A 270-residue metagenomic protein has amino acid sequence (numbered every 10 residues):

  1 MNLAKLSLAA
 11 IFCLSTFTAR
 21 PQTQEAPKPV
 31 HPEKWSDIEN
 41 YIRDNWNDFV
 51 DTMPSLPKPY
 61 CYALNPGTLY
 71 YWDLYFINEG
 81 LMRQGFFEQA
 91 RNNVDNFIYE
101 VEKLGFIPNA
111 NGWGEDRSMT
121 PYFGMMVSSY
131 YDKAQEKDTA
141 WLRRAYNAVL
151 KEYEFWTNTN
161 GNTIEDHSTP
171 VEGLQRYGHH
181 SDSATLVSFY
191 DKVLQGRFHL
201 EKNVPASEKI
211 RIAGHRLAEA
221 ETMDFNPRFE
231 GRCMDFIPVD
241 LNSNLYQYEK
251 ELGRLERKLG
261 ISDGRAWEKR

Functional and structural regions predicted by a protein language model:
M1-T23: Bacterial Sec-dependent N-terminal signal peptides
Q22-R270: Acidic, mature catalytic/reactive cores of soluble proteins
